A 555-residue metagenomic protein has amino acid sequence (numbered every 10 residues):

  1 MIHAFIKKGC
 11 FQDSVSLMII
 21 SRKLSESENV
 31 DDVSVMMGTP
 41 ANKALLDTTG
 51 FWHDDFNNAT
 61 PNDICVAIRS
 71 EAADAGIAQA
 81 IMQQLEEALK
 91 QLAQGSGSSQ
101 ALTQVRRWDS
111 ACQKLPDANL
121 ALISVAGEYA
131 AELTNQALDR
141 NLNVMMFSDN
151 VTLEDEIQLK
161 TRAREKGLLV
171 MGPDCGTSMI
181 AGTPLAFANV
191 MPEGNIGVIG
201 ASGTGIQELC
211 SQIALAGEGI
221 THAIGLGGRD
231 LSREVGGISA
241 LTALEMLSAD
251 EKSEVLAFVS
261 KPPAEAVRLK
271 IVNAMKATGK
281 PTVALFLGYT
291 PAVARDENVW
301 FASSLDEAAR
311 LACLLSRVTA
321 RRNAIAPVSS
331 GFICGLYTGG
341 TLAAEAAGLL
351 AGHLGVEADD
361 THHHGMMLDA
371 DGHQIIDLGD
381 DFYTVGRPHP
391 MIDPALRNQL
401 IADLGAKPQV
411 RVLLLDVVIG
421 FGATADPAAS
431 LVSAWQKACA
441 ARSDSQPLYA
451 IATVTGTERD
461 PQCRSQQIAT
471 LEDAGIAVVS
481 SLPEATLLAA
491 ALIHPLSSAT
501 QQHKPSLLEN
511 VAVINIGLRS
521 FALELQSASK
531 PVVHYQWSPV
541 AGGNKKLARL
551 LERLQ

Functional and structural regions predicted by a protein language model:
M1-H503, N510: Catalytic-core regions of core metabolic enzymes, especially those transforming organic acids/acyl-group intermediates
D32, M37, K530-A541: Glycine-rich phosphate/pyrophosphate-binding loops and their adjacent beta-strand/loop elements at enzyme active sites
F56-N57, A499-H503, L507, V540-Q555: Long, continuous compositionally biased terminal/linker segments
P461-Q462, A528-P531: Short helix-capping/linker segments at secondary-structure and domain boundaries
G517-A522, H534: N-terminal-proximal low-complexity accessory segments that begin disordered and transition into the first
